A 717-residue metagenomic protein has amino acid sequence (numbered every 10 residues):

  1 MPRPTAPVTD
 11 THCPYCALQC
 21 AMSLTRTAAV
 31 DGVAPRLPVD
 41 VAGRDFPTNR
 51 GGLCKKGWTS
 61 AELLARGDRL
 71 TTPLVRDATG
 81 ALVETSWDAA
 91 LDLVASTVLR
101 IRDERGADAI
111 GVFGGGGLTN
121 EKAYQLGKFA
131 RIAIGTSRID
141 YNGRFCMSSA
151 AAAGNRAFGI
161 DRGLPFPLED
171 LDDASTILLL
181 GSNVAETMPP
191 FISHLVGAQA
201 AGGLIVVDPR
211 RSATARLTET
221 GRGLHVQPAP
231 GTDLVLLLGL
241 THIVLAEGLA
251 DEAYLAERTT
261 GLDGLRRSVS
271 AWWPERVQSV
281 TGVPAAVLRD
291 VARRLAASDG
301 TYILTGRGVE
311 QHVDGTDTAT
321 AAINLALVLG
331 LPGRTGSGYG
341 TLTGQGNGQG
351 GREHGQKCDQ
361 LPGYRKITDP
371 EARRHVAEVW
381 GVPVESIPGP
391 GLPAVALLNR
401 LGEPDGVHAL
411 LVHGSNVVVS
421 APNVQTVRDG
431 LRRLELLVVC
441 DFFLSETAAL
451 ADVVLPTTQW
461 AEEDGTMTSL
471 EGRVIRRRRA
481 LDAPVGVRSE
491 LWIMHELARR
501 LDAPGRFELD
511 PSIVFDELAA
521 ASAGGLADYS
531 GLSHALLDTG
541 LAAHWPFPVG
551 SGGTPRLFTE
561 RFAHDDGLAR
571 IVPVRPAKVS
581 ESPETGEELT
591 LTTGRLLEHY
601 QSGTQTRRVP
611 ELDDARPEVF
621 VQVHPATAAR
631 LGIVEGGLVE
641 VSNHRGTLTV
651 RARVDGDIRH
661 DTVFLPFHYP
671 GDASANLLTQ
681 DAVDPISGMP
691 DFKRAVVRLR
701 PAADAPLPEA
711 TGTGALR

Functional and structural regions predicted by a protein language model:
M1-E247, L265, P284, P383-I387 (+4 more regions): N-terminal export/assembly segments and adjacent metallocofactor-ligating motifs of anaerobic energy-metabolism
A78-V83, E247-A285, P362-A377, G381-V384 (+5 more regions): N-terminal leader/propeptide and maturation segments of large enzyme subunits in energy/redox metabolism and hydrolases
G106-A109, A250-L255, Y302, G333-L342 (+1 more regions): Flexible, glycine/charged-enriched surface loops at secondary-structure junctions
G111-L118, S279-V283, G306-V313, Q345 (+1 more regions): Conserved short loop/turn motifs at secondary-structure junctions
Y124-R210, T214, L234-L238, I323-L450 (+3 more regions): Extended redox/cofactor-interaction regions of prokaryotic respiratory oxidoreductases
I177, G221-R222, W272-P274, L304-V309 (+1 more regions): Flexible glycine/proline-enriched surface loops and loop-helix/loop-strand junctions
G221-P228, T458, E462, G472-P484 (+1 more regions): Short beta-alpha connecting loops at secondary-structure transitions that line or flank enzyme active sites
P484, E490-G540, S602, T606-Q622 (+1 more regions): Long, contiguous, secondary-structure-rich segments that constitute the structural scaffold of globular domains
